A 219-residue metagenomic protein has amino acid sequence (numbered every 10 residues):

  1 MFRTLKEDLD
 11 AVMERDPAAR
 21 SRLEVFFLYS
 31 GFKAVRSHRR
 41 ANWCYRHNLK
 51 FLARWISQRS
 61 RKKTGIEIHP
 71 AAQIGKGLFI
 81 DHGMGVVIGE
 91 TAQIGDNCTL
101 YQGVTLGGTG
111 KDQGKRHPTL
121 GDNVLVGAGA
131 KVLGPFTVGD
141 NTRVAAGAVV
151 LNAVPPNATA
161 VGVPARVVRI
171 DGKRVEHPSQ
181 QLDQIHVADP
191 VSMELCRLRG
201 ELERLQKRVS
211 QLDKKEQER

Functional and structural regions predicted by a protein language model:
M1-S60, T64, V175-R219: Terminal amphipathic alpha-helical/low-complexity segments used for targeting or macromolecular assembly
D8-D10, D16, D81, D96 (+7 more regions): Acidic-enriched, low-complexity/disordered segments with a strong bias for Aspartate over Glutamate
R61-V168: Structural signal for interior beta-strand "rungs" in well-ordered beta-sheet cores of soluble enzyme domains
N157-V187: Non-catalytic C-terminal accessory region of glycerolipid acyltransferases and related lyso-lipid remodeling enzymes
